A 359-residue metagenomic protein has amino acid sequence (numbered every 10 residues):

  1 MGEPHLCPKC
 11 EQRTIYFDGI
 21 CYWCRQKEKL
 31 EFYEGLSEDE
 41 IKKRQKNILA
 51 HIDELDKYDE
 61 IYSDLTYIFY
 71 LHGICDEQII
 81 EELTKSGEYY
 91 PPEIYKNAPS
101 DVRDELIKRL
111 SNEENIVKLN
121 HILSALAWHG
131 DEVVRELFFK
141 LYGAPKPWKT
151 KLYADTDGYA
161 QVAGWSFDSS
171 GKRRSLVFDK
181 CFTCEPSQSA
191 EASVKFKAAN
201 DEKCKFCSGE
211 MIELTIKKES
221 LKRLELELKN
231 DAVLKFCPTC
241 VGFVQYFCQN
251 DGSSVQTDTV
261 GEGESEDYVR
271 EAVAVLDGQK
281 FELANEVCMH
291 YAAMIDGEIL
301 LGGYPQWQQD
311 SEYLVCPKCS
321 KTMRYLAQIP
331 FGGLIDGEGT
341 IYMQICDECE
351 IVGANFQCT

Functional and structural regions predicted by a protein language model:
G2-T359: Preference for intrinsically disordered or flexible, low-complexity segments and adjacent hinge/connector residues
